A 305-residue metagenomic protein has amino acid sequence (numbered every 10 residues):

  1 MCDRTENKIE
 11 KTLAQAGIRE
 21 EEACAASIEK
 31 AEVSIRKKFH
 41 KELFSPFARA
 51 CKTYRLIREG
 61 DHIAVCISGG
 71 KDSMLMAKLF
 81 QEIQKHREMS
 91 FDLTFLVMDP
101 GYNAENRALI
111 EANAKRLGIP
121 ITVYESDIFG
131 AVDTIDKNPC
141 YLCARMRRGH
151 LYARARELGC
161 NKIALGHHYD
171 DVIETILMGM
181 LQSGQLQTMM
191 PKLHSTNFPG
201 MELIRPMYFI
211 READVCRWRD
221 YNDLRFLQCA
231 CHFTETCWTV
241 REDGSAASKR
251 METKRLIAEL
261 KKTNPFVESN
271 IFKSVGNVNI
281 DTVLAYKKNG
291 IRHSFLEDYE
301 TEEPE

Functional and structural regions predicted by a protein language model:
C2-M178, Q182-M190, H194, A213-Y221 (+1 more regions): ATP-dependent adenylation/nucleotidyltransferase module used to activate substrates
K37, K41, A104, R145 (+6 more regions): Electropositive phosphate-/nucleotide-binding environments in soluble metabolic enzymes
F47, C51, M207, V215 (+3 more regions): Long, contiguous hydrophobic alpha-helical segments, chiefly transmembrane helices and signal peptides
L93, D170-E252, L256-I257: Catalytic subdomain that performs nucleotidyl-dependent activation
M146-L158, P191-F198, E252-S274: Short, basic, helix/turn surface patches
L224-E305: The feature marks non-catalytic terminal segments
